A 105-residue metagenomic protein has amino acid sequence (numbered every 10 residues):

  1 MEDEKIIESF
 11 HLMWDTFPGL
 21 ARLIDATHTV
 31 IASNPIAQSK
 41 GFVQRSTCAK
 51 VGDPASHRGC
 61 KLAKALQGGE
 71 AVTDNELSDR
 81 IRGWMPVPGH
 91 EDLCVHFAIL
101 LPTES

Functional and structural regions predicted by a protein language model:
M1-S33: Sensory modules in modular signal-transduction proteins
I31, I36-S105: Sensory/regulatory domains in signal-transduction proteins
